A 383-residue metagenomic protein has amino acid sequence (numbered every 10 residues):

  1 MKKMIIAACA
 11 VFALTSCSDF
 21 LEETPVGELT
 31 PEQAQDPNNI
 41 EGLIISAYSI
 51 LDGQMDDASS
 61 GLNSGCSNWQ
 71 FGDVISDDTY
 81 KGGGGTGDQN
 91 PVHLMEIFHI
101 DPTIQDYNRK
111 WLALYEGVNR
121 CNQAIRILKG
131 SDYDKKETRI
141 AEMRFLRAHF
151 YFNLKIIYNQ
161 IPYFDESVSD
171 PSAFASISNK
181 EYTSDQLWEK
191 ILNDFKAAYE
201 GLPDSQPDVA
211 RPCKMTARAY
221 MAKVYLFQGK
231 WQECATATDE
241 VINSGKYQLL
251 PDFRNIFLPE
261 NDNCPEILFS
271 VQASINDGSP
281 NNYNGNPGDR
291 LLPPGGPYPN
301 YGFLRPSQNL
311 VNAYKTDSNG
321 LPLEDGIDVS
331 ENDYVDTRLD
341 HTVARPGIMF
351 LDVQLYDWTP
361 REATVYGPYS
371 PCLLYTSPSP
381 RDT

Functional and structural regions predicted by a protein language model:
M1-V26: Bacterial Sec-dependent N-terminal signal peptides
C17-W69, Y314, V329: Membrane-proximal, proline-rich intrinsically disordered regions
D19, D56, G84-G85, L154-D165 (+1 more regions): Proline-centered turn/helix-capping motifs that create local helix->coil transitions or kinks
P37, E41-L43, S49-Q54, G84-Y158 (+7 more regions): Conserved, well-structured interaction surfaces
I44, D52-D57, T79, G83 (+3 more regions): Elongated scaffold/linker segments in the mid-to-C-terminal portions of large proteins
Y158, P212, A219, S244 (+2 more regions): Short, solvent-exposed loop/turn segments at the edges of secondary structure
V168, S178-Q228, T236, N243-F253: Hydrophobic, small-residue-rich alpha-helical packing segments that form membrane-like cores
